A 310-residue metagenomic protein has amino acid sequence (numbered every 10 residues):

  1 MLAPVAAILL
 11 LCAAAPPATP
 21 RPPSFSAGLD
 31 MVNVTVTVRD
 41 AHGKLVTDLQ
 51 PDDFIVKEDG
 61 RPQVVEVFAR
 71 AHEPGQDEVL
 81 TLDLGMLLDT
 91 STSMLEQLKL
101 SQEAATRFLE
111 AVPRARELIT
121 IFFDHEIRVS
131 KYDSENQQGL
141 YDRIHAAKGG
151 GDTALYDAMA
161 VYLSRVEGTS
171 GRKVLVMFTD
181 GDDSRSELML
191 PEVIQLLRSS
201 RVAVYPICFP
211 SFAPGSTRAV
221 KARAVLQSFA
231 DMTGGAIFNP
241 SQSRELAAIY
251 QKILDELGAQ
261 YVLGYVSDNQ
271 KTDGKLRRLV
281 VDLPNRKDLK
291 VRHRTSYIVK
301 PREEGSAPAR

Functional and structural regions predicted by a protein language model:
L2-A13: Bacterial N-terminal signal peptides
A14-R310: Scaffold/interface architecture of coatomer-like assemblies
